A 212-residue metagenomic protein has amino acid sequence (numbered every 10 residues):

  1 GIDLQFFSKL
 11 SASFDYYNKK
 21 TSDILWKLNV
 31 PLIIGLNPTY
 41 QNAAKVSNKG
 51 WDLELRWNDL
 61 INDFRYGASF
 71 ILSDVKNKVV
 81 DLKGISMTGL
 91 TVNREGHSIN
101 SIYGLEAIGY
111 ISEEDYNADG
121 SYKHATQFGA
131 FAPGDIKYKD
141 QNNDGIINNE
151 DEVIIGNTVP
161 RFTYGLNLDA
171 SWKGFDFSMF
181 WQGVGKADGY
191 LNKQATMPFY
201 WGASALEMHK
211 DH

Functional and structural regions predicted by a protein language model:
G1-G35, Y66, S73, N77: Membrane-embedded beta-barrel scaffold of Gram-negative outer-membrane proteins
I2, K49-L55, F162-L168, F175: Hydrophobic, lipid-facing positions within transmembrane beta-strands of outer-membrane proteins
L10-A12, Y66-A68, L166, W172 (+1 more regions): Transmembrane beta-strands of outer-membrane beta-barrel proteins
Y16-S22, W57-D59, L72-K78, W172-G174 (+1 more regions): Transmembrane beta-strands of outer-membrane beta-barrel pores
L25-V30, V80-I85, Y190-T196: Outer-membrane beta-barrel translocator domains and adjoining extracellular loop/strand segments of Gram-negative
I34, A44-N48, N157-R161: Transmembrane beta-barrel outer-membrane domains
Q41, L60-T158, T196-G202, L206-D211: Conserved small-residue
K78, D169-H212: C-terminal beta-signal and adjacent terminal beta-strands/loops of Gram-negative outer-membrane beta-barrel proteins
